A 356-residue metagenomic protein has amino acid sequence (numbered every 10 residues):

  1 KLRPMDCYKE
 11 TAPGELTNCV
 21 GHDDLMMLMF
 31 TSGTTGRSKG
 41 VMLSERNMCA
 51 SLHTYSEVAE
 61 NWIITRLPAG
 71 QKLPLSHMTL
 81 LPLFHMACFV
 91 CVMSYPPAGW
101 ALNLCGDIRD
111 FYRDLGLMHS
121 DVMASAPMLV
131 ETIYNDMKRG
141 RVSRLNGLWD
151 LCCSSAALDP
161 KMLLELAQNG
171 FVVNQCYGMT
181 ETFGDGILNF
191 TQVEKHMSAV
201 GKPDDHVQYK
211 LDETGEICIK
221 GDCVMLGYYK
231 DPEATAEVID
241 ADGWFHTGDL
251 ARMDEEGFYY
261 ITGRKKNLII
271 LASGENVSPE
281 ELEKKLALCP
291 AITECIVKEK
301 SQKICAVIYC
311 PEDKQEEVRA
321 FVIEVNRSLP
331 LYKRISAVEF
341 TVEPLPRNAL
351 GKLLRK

Functional and structural regions predicted by a protein language model:
K1-H22, M137-R139: ANL superfamily adenylate-forming
T11-F30, G36-R37, R66-S76: Conserved pre-ATP/AMP-binding loop-to-beta segment of ANL
M26-H53: Conserved AMP-binding A3 loop
C49-S76, L83-L148: Conserved AMP-binding/adenylation subdomain of ANL enzymes
L115, D121-S125, I133-K195, Q208 (+1 more regions): Gly/Ser/Thr-rich phosphate-binding loop
K202-D205, D212-V238, F258, E275-V277: Conserved ATP/PPi-binding loop(s) of AMP-dependent carboxylate-activating enzymes
G221, L226-G227, L250-K333: AMP-binding/adenylate-forming catalytic core of the ANL superfamily
T341-K356: Flexible lysine-rich "adenylation lid" loop at the C-terminal edge of ANL adenylation domains
